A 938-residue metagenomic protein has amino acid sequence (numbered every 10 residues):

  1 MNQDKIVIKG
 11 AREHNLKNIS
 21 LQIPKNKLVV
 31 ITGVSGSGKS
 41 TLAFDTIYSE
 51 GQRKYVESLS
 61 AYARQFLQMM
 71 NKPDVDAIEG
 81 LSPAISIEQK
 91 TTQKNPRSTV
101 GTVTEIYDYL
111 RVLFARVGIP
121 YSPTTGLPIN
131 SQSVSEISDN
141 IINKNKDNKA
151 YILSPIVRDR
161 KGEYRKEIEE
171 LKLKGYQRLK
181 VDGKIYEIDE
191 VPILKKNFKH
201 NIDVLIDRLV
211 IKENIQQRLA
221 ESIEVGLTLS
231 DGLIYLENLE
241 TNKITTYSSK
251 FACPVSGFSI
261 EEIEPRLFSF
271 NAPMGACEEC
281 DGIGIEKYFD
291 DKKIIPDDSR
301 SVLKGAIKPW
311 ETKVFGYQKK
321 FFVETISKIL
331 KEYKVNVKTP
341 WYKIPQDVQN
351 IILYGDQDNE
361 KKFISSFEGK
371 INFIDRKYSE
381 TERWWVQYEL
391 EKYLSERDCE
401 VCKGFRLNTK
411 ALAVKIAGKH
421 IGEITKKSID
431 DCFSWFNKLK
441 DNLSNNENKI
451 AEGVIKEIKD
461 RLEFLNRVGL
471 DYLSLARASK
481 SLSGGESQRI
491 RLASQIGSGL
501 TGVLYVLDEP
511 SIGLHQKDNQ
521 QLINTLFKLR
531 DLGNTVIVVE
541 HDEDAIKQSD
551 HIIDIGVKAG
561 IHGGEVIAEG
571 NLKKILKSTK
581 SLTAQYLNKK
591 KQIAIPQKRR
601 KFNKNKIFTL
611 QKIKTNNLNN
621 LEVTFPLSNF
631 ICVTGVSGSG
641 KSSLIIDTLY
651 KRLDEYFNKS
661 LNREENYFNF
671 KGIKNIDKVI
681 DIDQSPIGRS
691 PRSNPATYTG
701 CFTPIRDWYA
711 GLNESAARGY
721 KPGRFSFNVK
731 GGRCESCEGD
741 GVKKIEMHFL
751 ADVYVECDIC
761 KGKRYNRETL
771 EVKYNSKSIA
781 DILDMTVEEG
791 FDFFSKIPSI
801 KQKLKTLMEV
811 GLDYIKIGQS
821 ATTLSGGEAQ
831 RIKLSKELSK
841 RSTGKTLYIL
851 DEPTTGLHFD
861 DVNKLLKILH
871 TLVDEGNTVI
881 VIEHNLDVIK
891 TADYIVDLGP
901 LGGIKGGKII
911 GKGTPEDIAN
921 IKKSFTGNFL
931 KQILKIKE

Functional and structural regions predicted by a protein language model:
M1-E938: Conserved phosphate-binding elements of NTP-dependent enzyme cores
